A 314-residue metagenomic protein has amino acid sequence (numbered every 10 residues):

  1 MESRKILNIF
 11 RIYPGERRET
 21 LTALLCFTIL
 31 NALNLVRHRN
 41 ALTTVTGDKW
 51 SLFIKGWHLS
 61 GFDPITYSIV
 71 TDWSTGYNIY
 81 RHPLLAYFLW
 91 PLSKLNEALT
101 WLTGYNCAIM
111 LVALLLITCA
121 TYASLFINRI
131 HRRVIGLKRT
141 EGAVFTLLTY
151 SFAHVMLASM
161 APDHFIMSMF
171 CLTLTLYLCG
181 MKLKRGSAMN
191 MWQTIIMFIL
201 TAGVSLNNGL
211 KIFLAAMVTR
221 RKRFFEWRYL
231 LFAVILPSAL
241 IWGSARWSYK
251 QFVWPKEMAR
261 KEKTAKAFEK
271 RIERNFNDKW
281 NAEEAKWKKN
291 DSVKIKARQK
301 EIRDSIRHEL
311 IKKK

Functional and structural regions predicted by a protein language model:
M1-R37: Start-transfer (signal-anchor) and selected internal transmembrane alpha helices of multi-pass inner/ER membrane
G47-S74, R246-K314: Membrane-proximal stem/loop segments at transmembrane-domain junctions that anchor or position
S74-N106: Short hydrophobic/aromatic helix or loop-helix immediately within or flanking a transmembrane segment in polytopic
R81, L85, L89-S93, V112-F126 (+1 more regions): Transmembrane alpha-helices of multi-pass, membrane-embedded glycan-processing enzymes that use lipid-linked
I127-S151: Transmembrane-helix signature of polytopic, membrane-embedded enzymes that assemble or transfer cell-envelope glycans
M160-F165: Short acidic/glycine- and proline-prone juxtamembrane loop motifs at membrane-interface regions of multi-pass membrane
M167-K184: Specific aromatic-rich, kink-prone transmembrane helix
M189-R220, F232-A239: Membrane-interface alpha helices of multi-pass inner-membrane proteins
